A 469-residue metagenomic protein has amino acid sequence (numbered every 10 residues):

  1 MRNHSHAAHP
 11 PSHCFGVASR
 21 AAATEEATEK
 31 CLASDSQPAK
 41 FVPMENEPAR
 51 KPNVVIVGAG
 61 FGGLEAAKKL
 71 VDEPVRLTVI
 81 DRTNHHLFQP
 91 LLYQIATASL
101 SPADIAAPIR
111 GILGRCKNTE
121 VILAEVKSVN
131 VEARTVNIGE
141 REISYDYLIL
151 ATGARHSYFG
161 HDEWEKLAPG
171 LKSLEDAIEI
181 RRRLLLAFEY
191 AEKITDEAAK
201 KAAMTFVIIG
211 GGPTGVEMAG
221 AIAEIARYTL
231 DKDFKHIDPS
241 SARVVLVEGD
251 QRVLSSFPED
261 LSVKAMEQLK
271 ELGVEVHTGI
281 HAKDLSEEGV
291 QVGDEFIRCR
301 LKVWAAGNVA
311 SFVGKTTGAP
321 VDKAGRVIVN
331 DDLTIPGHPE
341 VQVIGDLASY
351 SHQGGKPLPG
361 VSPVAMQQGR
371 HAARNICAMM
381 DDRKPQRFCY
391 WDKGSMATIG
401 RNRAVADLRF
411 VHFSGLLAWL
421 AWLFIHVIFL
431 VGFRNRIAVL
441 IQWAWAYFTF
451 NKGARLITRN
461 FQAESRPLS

Functional and structural regions predicted by a protein language model:
E25, A33-S36, K40: Short, positively charged and aromatic/hydrophobic N-terminal segments
A39-P52, T119-I209, V292, V303: FAD-binding core/adjacent interface of flavoenzyme oxidoreductases
F41, E45-L123, F206, P213-F257: Beta1-alpha1 glycine-rich phosphate/pyrophosphate-binding loop at the start of Rossmann-like nucleotide-binding domains
K51, Q368, A373-S469: C-terminal, flexible cofactor-proximal segment of oxidoreductases
C116-S128, A223-D331, I335-G337, P385: A Rossmann-like FAD-binding core segment of flavoenzymes
K166-T195, E288-Q291, E295-Q367, R374: FAD-site-proximal beta/loop scaffold in flavoenzymes
K200-F257, K264, E275, G360-I376 (+2 more regions): Rossmann-like dinucleotide-binding core of oxidoreductases
